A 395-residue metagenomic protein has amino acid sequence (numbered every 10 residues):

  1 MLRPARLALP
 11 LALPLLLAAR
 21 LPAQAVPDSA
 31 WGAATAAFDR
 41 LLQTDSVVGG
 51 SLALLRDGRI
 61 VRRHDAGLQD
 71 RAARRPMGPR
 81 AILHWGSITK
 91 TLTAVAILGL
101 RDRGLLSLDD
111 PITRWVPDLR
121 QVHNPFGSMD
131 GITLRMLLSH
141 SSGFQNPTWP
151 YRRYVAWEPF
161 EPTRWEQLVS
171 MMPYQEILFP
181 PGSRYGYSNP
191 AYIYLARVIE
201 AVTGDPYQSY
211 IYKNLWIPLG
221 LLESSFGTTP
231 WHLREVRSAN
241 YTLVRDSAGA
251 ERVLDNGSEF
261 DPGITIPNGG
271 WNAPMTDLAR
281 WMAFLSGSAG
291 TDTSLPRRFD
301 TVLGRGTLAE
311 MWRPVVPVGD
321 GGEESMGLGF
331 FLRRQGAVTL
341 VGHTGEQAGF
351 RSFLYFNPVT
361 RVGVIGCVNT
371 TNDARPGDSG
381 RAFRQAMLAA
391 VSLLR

Functional and structural regions predicted by a protein language model:
M1-L9: Bacterial N-terminal signal peptides that target proteins for export
A8-A18: Bacterial N-terminal signal peptides
V26-L83, L105, Q121-V122, P173-Y174: Short, conserved catalytic-motif segment at the N-terminal edge
G32-L41, L52, G58, I82-D109 (+3 more regions): Active-site SXXK
L68-D70, N124-A348: Short, surface-exposed loop or secondary-structure junction motifs that flank catalytic or metal-binding residues
W312, V316-E324, G366-R395: Short, gly/Ser/Thr-rich active-site loops of penicillin-recognizing serine hydrolases
G342-H343, R351-F356, T360-T370: Short, well-ordered beta-strand elements
